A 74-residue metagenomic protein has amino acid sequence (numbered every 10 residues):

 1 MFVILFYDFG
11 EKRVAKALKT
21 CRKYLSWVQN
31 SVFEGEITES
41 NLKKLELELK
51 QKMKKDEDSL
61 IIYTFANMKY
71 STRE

Functional and structural regions predicted by a protein language model:
V3, F9-E74: Basic nucleic-acid-binding interfaces
